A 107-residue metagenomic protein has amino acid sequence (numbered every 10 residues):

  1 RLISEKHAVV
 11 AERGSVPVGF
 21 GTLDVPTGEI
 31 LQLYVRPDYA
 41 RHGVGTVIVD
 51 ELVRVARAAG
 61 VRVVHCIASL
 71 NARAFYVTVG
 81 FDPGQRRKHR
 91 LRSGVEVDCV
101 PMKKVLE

Functional and structural regions predicted by a protein language model:
R1-D38, V49, V55, L106: Acetyl-CoA-dependent GNAT
V9, F20, F75-Y76, F81: Conserved hydrophobic/aromatic "anchor" residues that stabilize well-ordered secondary structure elements
R36, A40, I67-S69: Residue-level recognition of the GNAT/N-acetyltransferase active site
H42, T46, D50: Residues forming the Rossmann-fold NAD(P)(H) cofactor-binding site
A56-S69: Conserved GNAT acetyl-CoA-binding A-motif
I67-N71, V79, H89-E107: C-terminal "cap" of GNAT-fold acetyltransferases
